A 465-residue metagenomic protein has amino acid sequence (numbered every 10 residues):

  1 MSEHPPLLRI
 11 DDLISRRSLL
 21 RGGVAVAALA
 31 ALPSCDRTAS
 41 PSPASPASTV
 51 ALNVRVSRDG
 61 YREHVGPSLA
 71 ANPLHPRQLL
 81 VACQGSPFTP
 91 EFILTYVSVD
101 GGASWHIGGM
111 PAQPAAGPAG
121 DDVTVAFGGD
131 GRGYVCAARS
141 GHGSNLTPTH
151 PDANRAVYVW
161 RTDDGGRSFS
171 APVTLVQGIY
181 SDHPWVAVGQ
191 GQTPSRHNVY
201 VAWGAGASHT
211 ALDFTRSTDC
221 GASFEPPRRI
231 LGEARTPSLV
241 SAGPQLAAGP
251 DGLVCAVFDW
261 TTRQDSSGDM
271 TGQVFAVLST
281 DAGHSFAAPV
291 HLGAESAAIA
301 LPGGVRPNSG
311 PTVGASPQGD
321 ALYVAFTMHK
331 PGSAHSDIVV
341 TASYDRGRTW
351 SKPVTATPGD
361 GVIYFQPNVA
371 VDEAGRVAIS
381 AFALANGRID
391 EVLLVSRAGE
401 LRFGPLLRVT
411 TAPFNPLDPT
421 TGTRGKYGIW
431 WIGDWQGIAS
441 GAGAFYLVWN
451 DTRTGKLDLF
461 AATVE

Functional and structural regions predicted by a protein language model:
M1, L8-R9, P33, A119 (+2 more regions): Intrinsic disorder/low-complexity signature
M1, R16-L20, A39, V125 (+1 more regions): Generic low-polarity alpha-helical segments
M1-S18, G22-L32: N-terminal secretory signal peptides
M1-S2, L29, A39-S42, E63: Generic N-terminal simple sequence motifs
L13, S34-V50: C-terminal segment of N-terminal export signals and the immediately downstream linker at the start of the mature
P43-E465: Extracellular, repeat-based ectodomains that mediate carbohydrate processing or recognition
